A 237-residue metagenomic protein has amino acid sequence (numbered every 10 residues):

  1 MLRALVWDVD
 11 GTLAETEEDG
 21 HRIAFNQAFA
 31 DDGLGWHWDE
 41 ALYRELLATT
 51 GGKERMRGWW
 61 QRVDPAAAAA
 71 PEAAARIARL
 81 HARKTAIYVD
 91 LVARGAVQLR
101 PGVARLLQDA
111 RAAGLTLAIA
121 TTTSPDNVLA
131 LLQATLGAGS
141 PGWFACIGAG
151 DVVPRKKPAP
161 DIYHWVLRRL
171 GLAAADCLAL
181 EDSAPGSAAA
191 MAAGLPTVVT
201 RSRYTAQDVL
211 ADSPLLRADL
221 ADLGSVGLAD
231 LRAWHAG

Functional and structural regions predicted by a protein language model:
M1-L2, A104, Q108, S124-G237: Asp-based, Mg2+/Mn2+-dependent phosphohydrolase catalytic module
L2-P101, Q108, A112-A113: N-terminal helical cap/lid subdomain that shapes the substrate entry/recognition surface in HAD-like hydrolases
T12, T121-T123: Conserved phosphate-coupling serine/threonine residues in phosphotransfer and NTP-handling enzymes
A14, L117, A179-L180: Conserved SAM-binding loop
W36-W38, A67, L117, A174 (+1 more regions): Residue-level detector of short coil/turn "hinge" positions at structural boundaries
L115-L117, T121: A structural preference for short, pocket-lining loop segments at secondary-structure junctions
